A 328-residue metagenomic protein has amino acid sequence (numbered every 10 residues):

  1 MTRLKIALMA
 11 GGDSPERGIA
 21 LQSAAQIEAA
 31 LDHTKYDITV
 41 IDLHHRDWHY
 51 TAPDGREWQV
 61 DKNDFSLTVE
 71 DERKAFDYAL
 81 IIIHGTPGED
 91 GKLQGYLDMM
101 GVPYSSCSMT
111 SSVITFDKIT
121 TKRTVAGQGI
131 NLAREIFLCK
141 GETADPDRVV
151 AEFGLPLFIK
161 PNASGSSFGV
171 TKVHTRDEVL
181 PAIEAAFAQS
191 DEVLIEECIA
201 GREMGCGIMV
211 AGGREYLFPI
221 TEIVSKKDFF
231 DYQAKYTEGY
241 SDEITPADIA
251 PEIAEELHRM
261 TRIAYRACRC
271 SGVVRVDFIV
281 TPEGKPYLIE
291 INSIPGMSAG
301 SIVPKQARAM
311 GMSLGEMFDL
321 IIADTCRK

Functional and structural regions predicted by a protein language model:
M1-T110, I114-F116, T120, C139-R148 (+1 more regions): ATP-binding N-terminal substructure of ATP-dependent carboxylate-amine bond-forming enzymes
T2-A10, Q22, I38, R73 (+2 more regions): Active-site nucleotide/adenylate-binding loops and adjacent lid/helix of ATP-dependent enzymes
T2-L4, M9-A10, G129, A250-K328: ATP-dependent carboxylate activation and anion-phosphoryl transfer catalytic cores that bind Mg-ATP to form
A25-Q26, E184, R262: Solvent-exposed alpha-helix faces
T86, P161-N162, E197-C198, Y265-R269: Short Gly/Pro-enriched turn/cap motifs at secondary-structure boundaries
G95-Y104, D177-L180, A309-M312: A glycine- and small-aliphatic-rich helix-loop capping segment at beta-alpha/alpha-beta transitions that lines
H174-R259, V280, K285-Y287: Phosphate-binding site of ATP-dependent enzymes
